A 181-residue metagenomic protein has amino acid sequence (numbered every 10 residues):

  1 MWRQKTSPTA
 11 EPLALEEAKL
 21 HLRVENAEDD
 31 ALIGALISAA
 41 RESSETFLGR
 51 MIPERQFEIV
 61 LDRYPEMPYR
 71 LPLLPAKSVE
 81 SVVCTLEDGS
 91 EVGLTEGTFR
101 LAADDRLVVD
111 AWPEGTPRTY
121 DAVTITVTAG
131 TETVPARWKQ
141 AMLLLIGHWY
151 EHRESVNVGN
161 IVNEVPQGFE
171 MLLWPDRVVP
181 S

Functional and structural regions predicted by a protein language model:
M1-S181: Divalent metal-cofactor coordination and adjacent catalytic microenvironments
